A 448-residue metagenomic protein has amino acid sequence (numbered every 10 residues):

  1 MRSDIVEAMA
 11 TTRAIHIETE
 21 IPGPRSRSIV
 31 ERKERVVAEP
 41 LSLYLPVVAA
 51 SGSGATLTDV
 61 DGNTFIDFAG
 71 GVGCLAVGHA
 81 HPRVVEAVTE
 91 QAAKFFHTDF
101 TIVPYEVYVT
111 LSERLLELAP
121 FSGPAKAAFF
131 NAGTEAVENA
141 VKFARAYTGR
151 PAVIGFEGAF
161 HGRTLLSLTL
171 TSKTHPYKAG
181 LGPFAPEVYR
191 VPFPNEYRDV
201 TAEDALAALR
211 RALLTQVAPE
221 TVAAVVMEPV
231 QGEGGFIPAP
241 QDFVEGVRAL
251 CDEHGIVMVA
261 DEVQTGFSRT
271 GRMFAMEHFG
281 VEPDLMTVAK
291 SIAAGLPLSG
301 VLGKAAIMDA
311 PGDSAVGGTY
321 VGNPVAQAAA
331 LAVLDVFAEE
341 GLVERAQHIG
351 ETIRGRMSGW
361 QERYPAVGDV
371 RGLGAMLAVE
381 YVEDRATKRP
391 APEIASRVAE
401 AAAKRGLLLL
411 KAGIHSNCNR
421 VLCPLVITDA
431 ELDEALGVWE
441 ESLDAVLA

Functional and structural regions predicted by a protein language model:
R2-A448: Conserved N-terminal phosphate-binding loop of PLP-dependent enzymes in the Aspartate aminotransferase
